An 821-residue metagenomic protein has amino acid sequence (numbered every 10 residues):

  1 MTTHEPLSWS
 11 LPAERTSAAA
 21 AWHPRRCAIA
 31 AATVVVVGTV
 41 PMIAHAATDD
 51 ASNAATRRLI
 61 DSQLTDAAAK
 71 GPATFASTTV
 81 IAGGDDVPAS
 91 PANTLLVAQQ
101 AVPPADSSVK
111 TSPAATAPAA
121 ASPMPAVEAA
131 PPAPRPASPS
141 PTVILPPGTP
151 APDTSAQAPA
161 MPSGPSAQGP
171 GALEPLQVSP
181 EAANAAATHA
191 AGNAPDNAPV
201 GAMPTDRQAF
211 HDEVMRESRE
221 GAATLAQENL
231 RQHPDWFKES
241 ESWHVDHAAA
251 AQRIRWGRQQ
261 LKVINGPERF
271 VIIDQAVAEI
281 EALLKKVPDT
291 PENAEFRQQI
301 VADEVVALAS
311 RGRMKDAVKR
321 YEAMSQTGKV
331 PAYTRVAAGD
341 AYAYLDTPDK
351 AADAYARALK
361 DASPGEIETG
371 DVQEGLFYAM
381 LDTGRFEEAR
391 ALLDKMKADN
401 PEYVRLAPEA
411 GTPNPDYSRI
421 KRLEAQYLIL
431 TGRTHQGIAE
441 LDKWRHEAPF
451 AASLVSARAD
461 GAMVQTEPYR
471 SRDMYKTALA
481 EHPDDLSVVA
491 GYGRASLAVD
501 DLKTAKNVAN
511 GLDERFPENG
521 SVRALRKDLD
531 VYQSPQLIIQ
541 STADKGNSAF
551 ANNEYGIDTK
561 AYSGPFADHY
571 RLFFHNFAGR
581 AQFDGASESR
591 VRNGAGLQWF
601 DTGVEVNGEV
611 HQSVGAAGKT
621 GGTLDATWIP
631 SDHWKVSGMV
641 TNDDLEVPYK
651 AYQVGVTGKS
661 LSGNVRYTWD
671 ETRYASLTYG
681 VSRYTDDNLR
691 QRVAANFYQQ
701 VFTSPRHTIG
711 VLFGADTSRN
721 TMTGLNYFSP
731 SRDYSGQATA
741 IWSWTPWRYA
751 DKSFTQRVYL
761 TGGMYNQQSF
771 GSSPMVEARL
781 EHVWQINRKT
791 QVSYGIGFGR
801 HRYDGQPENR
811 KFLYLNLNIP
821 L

Functional and structural regions predicted by a protein language model:
M1-A47: Gram-negative bacterial Sec-dependent N-terminal signal peptides
A47-M203: Compositionally biased, proline/threonine/alanine/serine-rich low-complexity intrinsically disordered stretches
R135, M161-G164, A172-L821: Gram-negative and organellar
